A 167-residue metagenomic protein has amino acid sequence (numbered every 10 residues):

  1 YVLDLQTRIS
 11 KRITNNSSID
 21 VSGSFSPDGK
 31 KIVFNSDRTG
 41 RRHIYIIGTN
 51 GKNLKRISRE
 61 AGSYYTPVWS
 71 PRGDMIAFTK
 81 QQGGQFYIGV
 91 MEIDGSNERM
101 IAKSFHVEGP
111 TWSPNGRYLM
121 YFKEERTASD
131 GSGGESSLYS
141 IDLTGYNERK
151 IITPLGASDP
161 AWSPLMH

Functional and structural regions predicted by a protein language model:
Y1-H167: Sequence signature of WD/YWTD-type beta-propeller architectures
